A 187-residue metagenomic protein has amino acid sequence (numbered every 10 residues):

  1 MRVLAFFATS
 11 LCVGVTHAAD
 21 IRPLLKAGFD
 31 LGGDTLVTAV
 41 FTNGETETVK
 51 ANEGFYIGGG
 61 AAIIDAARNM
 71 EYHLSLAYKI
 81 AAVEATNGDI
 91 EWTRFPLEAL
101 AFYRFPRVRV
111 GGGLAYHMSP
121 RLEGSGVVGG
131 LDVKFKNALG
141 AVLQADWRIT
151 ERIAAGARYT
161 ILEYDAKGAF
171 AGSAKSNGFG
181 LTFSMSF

Functional and structural regions predicted by a protein language model:
M1-I21: Cleavable N-terminal export/targeting peptides
A19-I21, V49-I57, E91-L97, P106 (+3 more regions): Residues that define the transmembrane beta-barrel architecture of outer-membrane proteins
F29-T35, I63, L76-A82, F105-R107 (+3 more regions): Transmembrane beta-strands of outer-membrane beta-barrel pores
L31-Y56: Surface-exposed strand-loop-strand hairpins of Gram-negative outer-membrane beta-barrel proteins
T35-G44, V83-E91, R121-L131, D165-S173: Outer-membrane beta-barrel translocator domains and adjoining extracellular loop/strand segments of Gram-negative
G58-A62, L100-F102, V142-D146, T182-S184: Outer-membrane beta-barrel architecture
A67-Y72, R107-V110, E151-A157: Repeated loop/turn-to-beta-strand initiation elements of outer-membrane beta-barrel proteins
W147, A174-F187: Outer-membrane beta-barrel "beta-signal"
